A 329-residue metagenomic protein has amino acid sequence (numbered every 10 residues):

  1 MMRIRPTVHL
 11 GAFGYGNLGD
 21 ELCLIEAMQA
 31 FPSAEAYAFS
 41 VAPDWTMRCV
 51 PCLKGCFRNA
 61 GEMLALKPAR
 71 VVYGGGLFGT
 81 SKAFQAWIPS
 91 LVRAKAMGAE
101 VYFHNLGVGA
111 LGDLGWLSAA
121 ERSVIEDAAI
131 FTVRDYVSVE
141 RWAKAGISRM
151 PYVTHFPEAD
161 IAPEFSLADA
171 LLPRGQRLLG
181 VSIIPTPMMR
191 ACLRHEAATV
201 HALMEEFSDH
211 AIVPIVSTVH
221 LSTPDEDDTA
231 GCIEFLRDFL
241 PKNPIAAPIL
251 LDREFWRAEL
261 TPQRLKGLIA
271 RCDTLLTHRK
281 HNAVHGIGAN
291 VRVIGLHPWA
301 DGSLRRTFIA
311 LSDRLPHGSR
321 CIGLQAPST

Functional and structural regions predicted by a protein language model:
M1-T329: Active-site anion-handling motifs in enzyme catalytic cores
